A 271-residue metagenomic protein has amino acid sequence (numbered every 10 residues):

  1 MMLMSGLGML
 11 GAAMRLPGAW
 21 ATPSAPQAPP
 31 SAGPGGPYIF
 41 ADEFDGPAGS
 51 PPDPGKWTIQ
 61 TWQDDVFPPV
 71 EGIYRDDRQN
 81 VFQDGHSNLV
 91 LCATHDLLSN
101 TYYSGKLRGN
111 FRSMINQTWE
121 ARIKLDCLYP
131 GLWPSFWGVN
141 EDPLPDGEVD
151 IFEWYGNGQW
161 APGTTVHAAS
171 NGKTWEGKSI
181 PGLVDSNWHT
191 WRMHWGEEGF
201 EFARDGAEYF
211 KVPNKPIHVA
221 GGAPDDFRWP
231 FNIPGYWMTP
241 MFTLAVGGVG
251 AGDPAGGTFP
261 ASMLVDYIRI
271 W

Functional and structural regions predicted by a protein language model:
M1-G33: Enriched but not universal
P26-W271: GH16 jelly-roll
